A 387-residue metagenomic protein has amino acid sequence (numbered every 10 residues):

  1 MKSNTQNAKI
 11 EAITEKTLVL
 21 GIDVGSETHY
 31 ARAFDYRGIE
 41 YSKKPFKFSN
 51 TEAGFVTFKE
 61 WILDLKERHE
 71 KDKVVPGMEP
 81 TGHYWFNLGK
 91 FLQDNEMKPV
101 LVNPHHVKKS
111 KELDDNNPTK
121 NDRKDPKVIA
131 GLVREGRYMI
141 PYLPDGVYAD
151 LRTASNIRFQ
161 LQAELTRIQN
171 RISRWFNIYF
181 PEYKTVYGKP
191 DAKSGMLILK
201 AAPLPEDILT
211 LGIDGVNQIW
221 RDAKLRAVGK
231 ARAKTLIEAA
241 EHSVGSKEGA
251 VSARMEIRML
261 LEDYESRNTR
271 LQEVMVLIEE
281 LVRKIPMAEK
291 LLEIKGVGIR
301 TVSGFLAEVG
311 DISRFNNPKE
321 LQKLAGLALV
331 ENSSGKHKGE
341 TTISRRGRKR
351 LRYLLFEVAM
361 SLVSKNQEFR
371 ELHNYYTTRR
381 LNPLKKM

Functional and structural regions predicted by a protein language model:
M1-M387: A detector of single, family-specific signature residues that are central to catalytic or substrate-handling motifs
